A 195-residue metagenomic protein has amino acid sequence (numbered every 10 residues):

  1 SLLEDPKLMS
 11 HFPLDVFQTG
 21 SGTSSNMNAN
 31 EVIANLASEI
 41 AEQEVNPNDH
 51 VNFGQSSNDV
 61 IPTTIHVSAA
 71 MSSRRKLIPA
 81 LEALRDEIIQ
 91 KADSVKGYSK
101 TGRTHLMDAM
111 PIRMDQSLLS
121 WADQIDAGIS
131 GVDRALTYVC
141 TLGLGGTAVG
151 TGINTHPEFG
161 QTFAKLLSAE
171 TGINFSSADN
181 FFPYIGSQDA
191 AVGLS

Functional and structural regions predicted by a protein language model:
S1-S195: Conserved, well-structured ligand/cofactor-binding cores
